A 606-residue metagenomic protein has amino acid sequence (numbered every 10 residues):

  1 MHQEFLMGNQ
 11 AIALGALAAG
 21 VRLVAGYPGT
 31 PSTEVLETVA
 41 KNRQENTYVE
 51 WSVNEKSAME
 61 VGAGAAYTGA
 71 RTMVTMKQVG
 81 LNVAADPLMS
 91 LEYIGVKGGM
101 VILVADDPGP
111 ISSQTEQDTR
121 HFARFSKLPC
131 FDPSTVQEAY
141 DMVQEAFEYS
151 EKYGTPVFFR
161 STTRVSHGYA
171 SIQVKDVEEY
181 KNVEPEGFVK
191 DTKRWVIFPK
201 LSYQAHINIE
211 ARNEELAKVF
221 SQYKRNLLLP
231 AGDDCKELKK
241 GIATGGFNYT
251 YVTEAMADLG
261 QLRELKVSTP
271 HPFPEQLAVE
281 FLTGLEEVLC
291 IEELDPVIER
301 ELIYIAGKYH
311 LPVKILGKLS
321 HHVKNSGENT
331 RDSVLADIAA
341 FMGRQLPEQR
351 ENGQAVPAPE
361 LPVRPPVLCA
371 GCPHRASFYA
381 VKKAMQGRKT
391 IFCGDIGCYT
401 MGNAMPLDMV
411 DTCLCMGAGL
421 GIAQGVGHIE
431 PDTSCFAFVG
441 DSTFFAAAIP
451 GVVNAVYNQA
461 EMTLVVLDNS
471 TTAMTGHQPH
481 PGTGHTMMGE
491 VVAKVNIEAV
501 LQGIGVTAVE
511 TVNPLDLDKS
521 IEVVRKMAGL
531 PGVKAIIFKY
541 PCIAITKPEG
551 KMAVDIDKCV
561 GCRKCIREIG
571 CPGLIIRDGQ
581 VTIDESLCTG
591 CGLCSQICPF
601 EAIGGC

Functional and structural regions predicted by a protein language model:
M1-N9, P133, Q137-L368, P373-H374 (+3 more regions): Flexible, low-complexity linker and terminal segments
M1-V136, R164, A231, C235 (+2 more regions): Thiamine diphosphate
V35-T38, V61-A63, A84-L88, P110-Q117 (+14 more regions): Short acidic, glycine/serine/threonine-rich loops at helix termini
Q44-S52, I94-A105, V183-V189, Y457-S470 (+1 more regions): A glycine-rich helix N-cap at a beta->alpha junction
N46-T47, A105-G109, S126-F131, E286 (+7 more regions): Short beta-alpha connecting loops at secondary-structure transitions that line or flank enzyme active sites
D107-P156, T162, F188-R194, K200 (+4 more regions): Conserved thiamine diphosphate
S112, N403-I537, K547-P548: Thiamine diphosphate
